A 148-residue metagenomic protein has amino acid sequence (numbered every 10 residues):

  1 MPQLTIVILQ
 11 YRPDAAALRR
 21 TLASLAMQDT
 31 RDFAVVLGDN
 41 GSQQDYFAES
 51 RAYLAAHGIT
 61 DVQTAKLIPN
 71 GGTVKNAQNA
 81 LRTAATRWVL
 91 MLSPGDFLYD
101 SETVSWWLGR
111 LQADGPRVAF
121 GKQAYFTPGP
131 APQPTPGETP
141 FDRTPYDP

Functional and structural regions predicted by a protein language model:
M1-S24: N-proximal low-complexity "stem/linker" segments adjacent to membrane-targeting elements
L22-D32: Short, acidic, metal-binding catalytic loop of nucleotide-sugar glycosyltransferases
F33-G41, A65-L67, S93: Short beta-strand/loop segment that forms part of the nucleotide-sugar
D39-S50: A conserved acidic beta->alpha catalytic loop
L67-A84: Glycine-rich, basic loop-to-helix element that forms the pyrophosphate-binding segment of sugar-nucleotide handling
V89: Short aromatic/hydrophobic "clamp" motif used to bind/position activated sugar donors
F97, E102-T135: Conserved donor NDP-sugar-binding/catalytic core segment of glycosyltransferases
P136-P148: Short, flexible, basic/aromatic active-site loop/helix in glycosyltransferases
